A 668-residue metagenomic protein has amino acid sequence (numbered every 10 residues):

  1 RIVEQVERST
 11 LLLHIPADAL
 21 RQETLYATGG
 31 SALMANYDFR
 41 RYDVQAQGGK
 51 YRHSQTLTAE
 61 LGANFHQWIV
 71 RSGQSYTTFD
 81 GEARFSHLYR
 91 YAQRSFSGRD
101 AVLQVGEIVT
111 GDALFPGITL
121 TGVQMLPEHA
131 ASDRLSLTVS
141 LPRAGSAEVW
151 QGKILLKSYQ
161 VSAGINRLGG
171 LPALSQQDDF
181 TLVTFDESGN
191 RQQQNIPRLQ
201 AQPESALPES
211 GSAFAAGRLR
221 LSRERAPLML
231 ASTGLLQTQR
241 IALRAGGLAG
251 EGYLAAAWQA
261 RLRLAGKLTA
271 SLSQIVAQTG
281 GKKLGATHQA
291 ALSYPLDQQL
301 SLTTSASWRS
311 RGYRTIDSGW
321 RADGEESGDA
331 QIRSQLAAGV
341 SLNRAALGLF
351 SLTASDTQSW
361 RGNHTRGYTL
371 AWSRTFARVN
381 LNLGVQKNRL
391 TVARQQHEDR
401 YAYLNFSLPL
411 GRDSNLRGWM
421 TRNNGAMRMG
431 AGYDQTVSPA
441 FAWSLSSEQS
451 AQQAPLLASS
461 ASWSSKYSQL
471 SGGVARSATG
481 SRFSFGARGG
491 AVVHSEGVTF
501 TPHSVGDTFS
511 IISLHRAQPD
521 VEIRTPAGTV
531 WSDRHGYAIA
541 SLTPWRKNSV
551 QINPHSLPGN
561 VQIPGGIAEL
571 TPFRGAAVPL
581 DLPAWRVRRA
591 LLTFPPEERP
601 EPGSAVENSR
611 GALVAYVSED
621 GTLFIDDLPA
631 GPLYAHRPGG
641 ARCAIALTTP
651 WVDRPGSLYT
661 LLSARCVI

Functional and structural regions predicted by a protein language model:
I2-A163, A173-L174, F185-L221, L230 (+4 more regions): Flexible, glycine-rich linker and terminal segments associated with outer-membrane beta-barrel/transport systems
L168-L174, D179: Extracytoplasmic assembly/pore-lining segments of large envelope/extracellular complexes
E224-A226: Short, solvent-exposed loop/turn segments at conserved positions within beta-propeller repeat blades
Y253-A257: Feature captures the catalytic cores and cofactor-binding loops of soluble hydro-lyases/lyases that act on carboxylate
